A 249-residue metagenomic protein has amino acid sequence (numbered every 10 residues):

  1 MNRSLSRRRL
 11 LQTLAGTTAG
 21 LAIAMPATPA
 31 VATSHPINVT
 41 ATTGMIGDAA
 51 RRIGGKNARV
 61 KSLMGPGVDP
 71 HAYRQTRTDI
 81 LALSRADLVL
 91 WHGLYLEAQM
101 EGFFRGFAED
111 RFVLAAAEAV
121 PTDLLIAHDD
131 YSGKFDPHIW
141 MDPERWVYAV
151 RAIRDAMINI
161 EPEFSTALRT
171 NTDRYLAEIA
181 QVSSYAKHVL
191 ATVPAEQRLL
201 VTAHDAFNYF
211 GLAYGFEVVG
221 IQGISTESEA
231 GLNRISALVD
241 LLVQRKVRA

Functional and structural regions predicted by a protein language model:
N2-R7, L11-T18, M25, P29-A249: Extracytoplasmic metal-acquisition and chelation regions
